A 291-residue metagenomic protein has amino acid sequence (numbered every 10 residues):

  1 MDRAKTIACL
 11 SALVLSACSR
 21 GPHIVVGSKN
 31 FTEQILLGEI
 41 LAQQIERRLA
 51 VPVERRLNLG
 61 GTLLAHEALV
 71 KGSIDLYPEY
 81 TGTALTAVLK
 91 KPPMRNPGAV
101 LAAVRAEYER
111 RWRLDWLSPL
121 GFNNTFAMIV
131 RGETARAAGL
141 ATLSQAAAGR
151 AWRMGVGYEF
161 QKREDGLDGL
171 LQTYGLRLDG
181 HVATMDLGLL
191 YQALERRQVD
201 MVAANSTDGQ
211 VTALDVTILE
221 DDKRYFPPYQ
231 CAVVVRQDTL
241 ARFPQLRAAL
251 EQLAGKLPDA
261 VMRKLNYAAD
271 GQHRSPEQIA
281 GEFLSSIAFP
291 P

Functional and structural regions predicted by a protein language model:
D2-I7: N-terminal export leaders
S16-A17: C-terminal motif of bacterial Sec signal peptides marking the signal peptidase cleavage site
H23-E54, G121-Q192, R274-Q278: Bilobed "Venus flytrap"/periplasmic-binding protein-like clamshell domains and structurally analogous long
E39, L63-I74, K90-K91, D168-T173 (+1 more regions): Short helices/loops that flank or line small-molecule/ion binding pockets
L59-T62, G72-L85, V100-V104, R131 (+4 more regions): Beta->alpha turn/N-cap motifs
V88-L117, R196-M201, Q210-R224: Ligand-binding "clamshell"
F126-R136, Q230-F243: A bilobed periplasmic-binding-protein/Venus flytrap-type ligand-binding module shared by bacterial periplasmic
E159-Q161, D165-T173, P244-P291: An extracytoplasmic/periplasmic, membrane-proximal ligand-sensing/linker region
